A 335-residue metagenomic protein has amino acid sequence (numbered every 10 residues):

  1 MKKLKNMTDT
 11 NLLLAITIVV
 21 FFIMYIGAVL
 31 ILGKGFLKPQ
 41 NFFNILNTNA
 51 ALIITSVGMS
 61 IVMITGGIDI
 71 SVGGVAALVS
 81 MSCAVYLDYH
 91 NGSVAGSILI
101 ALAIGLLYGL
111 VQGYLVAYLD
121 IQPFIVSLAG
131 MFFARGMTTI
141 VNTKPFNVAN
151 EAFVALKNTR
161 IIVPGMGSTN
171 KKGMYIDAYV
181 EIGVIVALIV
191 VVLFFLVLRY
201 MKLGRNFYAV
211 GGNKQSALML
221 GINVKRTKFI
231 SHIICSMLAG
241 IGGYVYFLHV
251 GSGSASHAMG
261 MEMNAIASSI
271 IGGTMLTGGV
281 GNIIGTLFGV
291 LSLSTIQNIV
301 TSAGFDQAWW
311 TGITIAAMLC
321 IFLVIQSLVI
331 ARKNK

Functional and structural regions predicted by a protein language model:
M1-F22, I26-G27, G212-R226, I296-K335: Cytosolic-side transmembrane-helix boundaries in multi-pass membrane proteins
M1-S56, H90-G96, K171-K172, I222: Membrane-interfacial amphipathic/re-entrant helices at transmembrane-helix boundaries
K5, P123-Y200, T227-I230, V250-A255 (+3 more regions): Transmembrane helix-bundle core of multi-pass membrane transporters and related energy-transducing complexes
Y25-L30, K38-H90, L115-D120, S269 (+2 more regions): Single transmembrane alpha-helix segments in multi-pass membrane proteins
N49-G58, G74, L78, L110 (+8 more regions): Hydrophobic alpha-helical segments embedded in the membrane of multi-pass proteins
N91-F132, F288-G289: Alpha-helical transmembrane segments within multi-pass membrane transporters and channels
S93-I98, L107-Q112, G165-S252: Helix-loop-helix "hairpin" substructures at the membrane interface of multi-pass membrane proteins
A239, H249-A316: Transmembrane alpha-helical segments in multi-pass inner-membrane proteins
